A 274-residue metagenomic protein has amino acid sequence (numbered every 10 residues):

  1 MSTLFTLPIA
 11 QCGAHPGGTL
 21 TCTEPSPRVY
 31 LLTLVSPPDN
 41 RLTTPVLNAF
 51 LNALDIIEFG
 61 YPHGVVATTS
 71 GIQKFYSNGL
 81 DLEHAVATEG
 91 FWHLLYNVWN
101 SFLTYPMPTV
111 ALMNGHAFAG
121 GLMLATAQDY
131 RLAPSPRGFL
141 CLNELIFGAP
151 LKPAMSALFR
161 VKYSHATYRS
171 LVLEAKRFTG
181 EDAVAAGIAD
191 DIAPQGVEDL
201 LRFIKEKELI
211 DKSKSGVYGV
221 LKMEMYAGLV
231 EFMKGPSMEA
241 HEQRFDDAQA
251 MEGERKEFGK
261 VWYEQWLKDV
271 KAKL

Functional and structural regions predicted by a protein language model:
M1-S36, P62-V66, K273-L274: Short beta-strand/loop segment at the start of cytosolic alpha/beta domains
S2-C12, D211-L274: Intrinsically disordered, low-complexity segments enriched in small/flexible residues
P27-A87, S101-A111, Y130, P134-G138: A structural preference for short, pocket-lining loop segments at secondary-structure junctions
T68, L124-T126, A183: Hydrophobic/aromatic residues within transmembrane alpha-helices of multi-pass small-molecule transporters
L94, N100-F147: Glycine-rich beta-to-alpha active-site loop
D129-L132, S170, E174-K176, D182 (+1 more regions): Well-ordered beta-strand positions
A133-P134, G138, A185-E239: C-terminal long alpha-helix characteristic of the crotonase
A154-A166: Hydrophobic, secondary-structure "cap" segments at the distal end of domains
